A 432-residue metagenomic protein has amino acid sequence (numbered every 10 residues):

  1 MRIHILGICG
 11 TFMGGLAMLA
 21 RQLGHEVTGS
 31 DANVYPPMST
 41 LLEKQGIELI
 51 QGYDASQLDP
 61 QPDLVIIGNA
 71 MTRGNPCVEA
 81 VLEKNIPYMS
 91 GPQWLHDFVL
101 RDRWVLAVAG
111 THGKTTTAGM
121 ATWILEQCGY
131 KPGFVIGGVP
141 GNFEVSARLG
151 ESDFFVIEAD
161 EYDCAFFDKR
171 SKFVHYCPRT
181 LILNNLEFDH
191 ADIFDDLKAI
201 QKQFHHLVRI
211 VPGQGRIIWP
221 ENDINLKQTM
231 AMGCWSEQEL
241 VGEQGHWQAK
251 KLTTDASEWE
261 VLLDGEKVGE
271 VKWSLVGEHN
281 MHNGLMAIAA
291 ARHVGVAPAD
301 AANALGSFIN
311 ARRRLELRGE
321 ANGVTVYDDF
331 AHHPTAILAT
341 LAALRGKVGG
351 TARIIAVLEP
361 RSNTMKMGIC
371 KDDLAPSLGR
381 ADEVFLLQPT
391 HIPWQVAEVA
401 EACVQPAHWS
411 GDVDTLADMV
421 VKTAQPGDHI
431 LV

Functional and structural regions predicted by a protein language model:
R2, F12, L16-L23, K169-H175 (+2 more regions): Nucleotide phosphate-binding/pyrophosphate-handling subdomain across enzymes that bind or process nucleotide phosphates
G7, A20, V65, P132 (+8 more regions): Residue-level signal for inorganic ion chemistry
L19-Q22, E43, Q57-P60, N69 (+2 more regions): Phosphate-binding loop of NTP-binding sites
H25-A32, I182-N185, I217-E221, I355-E359 (+1 more regions): Short internal beta-strands
H25-L41, P132: NAD(P)-binding Rossmann-fold cofactor-contacting core
I50-Y53, G91-H96, F134-G138, G233-T254 (+4 more regions): Beta-strand->loop->alpha-helix junctions that form or flank phosphate-binding loops in nucleotide-handling enzymes
G215, A352, D428: Glycine-centered, small-residue-biased loops immediately flanking beta-strands in adenine/cofactor-binding cores
T325, K371-G427: C-terminal helical cap/extension that packs against the catalytic core of soluble nucleotide-cofactor enzymes
